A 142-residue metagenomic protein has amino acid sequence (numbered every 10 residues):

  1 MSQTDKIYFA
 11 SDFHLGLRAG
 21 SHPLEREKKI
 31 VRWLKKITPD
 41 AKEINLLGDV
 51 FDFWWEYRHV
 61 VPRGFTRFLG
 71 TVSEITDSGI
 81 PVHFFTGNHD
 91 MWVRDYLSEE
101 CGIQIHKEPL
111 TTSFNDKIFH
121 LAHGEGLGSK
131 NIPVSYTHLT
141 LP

Functional and structural regions predicted by a protein language model:
S2-K6, A10, L15-F114: Core catalytic region of metal-dependent phosphoesterases/phosphodiesterases, especially metallo-beta-lactamase-like
F9, I118-A122, G128-S129: Short hydrophobic-aromatic micro-motifs
H14, G126-L127: Residue-level signature for short turns and capping positions that connect secondary-structure elements
R18, S129-K130: Short helix/loop capping segments that flank catalytic or ligand/cofactor-binding pockets
V134: Anionic-ligand binding region
T137-P142: Conserved small/polar residues in nucleotide/adenosyl-binding loops
